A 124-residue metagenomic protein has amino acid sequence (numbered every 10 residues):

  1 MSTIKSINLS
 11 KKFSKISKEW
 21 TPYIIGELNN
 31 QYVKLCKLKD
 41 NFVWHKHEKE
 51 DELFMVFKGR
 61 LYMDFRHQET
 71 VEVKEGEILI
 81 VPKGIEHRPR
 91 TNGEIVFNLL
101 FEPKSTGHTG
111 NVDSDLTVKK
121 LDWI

Functional and structural regions predicted by a protein language model:
S2-F13, G26, R88, N92-I124: Double-stranded beta-helix
L9-W44, E50, G110: A short glycine-rich, His/Asp/Glu-containing loop-to-beta-strand
I24, L53, Y62, T70 (+1 more regions): Short, surface-exposed charged micro-motifs
N29, F57-K58, K74-E75: A cytosolic small-molecule/anion-sensing beta-strand core signal
Y32, N41, R60-Y62, E86 (+2 more regions): Structural motif
K37-L38, H47-R66: Short, conserved beta-strand element in jelly-roll/cupin
H45-K46, R90: Short glycine/serine/proline-enriched coil/turn segments at secondary-structure junctions
H67-K83: Short acidic-glycine-tyrosine-enriched beta hairpin
